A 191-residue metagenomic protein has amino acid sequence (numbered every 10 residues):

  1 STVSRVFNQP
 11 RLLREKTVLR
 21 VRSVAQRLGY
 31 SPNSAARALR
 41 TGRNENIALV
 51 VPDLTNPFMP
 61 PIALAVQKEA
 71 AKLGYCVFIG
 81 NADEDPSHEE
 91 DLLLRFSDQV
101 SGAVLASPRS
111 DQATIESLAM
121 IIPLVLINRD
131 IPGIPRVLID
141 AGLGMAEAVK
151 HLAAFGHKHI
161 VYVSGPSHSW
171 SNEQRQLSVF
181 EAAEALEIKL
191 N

Functional and structural regions predicted by a protein language model:
S1-E45: N-terminal helix-turn-helix DNA-binding module of bacterial transcription factors
T2-R5, R40-D53, H151, H159-P166: Short beta-strand segments enriched in small/hydrophobic residues
Q26-F58, I62-L64, K72-L73, D83 (+1 more regions): N-terminal helix-turn-helix/winged-helix DNA-binding helices and compositionally similar short basic alpha-helical
R27, A65-L73, M120-L126, D130-N191: Bacterial carbohydrate/catabolite-sensing allosteric modules
M59, E89, M145: Aromatic/hydrophobic pocket-lining residues that form the small-molecule binding cavity in soluble enzyme cores
K68-Q112: Central regulatory/effector-binding core of bacterial HTH transcription factors
A113-I121: Catalytic-core regions built around general acid/base machinery
